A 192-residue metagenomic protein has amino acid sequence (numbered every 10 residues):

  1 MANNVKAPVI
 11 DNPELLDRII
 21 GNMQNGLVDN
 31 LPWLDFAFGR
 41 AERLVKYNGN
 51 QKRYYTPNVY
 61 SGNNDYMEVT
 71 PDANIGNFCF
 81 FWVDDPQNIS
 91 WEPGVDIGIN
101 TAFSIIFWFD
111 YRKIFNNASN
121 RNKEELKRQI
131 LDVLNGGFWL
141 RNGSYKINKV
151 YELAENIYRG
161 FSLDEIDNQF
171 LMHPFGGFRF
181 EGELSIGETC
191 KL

Functional and structural regions predicted by a protein language model:
M1-P93: Small/polar-rich, solvent-exposed N-terminal microdomains that initiate assembly or binding
K6-D17, P174-L192: Long, solvent-exposed, polar/charged low-complexity segments
A37-G39, N116, S162, L171: Compositionally biased, low-structure terminal segments
N58-V83, E155-L171, F178, G187-L192: Aromatic/basic-lined ligand-recognition segments that form π-stacking hydrophobic pockets flanked by Lys/Arg to engage
W91-G94, N116-A118: Short, conserved acidic/polar surface loops in the N-terminal third of protein domains
V95-K113, F170-E188: Oligomerization/assembly interface segments of phage tail-like spikes and tubes
I114-L126: Short histidine-centered catalytic/ligand-binding loop motif
K123-S185: Acidic-leaning, charged glycine-interspersed low-complexity segments
